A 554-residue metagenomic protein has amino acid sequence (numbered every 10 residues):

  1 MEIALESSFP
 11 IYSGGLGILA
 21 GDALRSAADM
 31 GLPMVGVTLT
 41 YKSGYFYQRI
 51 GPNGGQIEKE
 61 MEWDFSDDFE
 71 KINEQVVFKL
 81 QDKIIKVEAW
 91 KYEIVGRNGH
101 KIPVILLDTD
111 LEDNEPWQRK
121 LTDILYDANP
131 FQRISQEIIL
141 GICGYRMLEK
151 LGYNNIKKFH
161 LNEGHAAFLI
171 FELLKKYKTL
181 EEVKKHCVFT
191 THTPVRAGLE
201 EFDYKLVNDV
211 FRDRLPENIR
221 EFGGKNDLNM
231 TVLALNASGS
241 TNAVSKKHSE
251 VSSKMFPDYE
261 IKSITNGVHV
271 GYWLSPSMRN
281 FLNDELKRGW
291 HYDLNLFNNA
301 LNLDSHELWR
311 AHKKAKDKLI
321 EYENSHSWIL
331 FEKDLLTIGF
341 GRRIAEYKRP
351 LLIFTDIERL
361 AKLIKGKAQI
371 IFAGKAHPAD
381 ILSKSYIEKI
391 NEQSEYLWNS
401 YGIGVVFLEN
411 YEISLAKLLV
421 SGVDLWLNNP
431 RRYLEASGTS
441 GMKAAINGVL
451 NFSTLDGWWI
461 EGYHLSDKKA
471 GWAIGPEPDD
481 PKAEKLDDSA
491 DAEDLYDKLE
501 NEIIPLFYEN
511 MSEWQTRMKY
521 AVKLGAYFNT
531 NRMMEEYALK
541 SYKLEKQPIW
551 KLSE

Functional and structural regions predicted by a protein language model:
M1-E554: Catalytic cores of carbohydrate-active enzymes across secretory and cytosolic contexts
